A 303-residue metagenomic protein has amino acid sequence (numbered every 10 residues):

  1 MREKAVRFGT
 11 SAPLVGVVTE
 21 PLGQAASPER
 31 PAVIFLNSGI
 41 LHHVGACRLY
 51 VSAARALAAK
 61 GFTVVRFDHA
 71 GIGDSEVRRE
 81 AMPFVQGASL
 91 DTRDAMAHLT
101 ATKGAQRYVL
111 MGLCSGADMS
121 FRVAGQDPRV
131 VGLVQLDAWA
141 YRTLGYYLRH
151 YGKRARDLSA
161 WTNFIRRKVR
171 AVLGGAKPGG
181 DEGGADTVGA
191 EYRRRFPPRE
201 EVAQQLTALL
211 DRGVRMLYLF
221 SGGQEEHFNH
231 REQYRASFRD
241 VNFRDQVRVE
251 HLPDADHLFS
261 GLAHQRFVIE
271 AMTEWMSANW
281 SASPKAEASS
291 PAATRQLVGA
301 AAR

Functional and structural regions predicted by a protein language model:
M1-P31, G261: N-terminal cap/lid segment of alpha/beta-hydrolase-fold proteins
F8-G9, A53, K153-R295, G299: Serine-hydrolase catalytic core
V17, R66-F67, L297-G299: Terminal, non-globular segments
P21-D68: Short, surface-exposed "cap/lid" segments of acyl-processing enzymes
L36-N37, H69, L136, F220 (+1 more regions): Alpha/beta-hydrolase
I40, H69-D74, A140, D256: Alpha/beta-hydrolase active-site loop signature
I72-K103: Catalytic nucleophile-loop/oxyanion-hole region of alpha/beta-hydrolase and closely related hydrolase-like folds
T92-D157, A190, A208-L209: Primarily recognizes the serine-hydrolase "nucleophile elbow" in alpha/beta-hydrolase and SGNH/GDSL folds
